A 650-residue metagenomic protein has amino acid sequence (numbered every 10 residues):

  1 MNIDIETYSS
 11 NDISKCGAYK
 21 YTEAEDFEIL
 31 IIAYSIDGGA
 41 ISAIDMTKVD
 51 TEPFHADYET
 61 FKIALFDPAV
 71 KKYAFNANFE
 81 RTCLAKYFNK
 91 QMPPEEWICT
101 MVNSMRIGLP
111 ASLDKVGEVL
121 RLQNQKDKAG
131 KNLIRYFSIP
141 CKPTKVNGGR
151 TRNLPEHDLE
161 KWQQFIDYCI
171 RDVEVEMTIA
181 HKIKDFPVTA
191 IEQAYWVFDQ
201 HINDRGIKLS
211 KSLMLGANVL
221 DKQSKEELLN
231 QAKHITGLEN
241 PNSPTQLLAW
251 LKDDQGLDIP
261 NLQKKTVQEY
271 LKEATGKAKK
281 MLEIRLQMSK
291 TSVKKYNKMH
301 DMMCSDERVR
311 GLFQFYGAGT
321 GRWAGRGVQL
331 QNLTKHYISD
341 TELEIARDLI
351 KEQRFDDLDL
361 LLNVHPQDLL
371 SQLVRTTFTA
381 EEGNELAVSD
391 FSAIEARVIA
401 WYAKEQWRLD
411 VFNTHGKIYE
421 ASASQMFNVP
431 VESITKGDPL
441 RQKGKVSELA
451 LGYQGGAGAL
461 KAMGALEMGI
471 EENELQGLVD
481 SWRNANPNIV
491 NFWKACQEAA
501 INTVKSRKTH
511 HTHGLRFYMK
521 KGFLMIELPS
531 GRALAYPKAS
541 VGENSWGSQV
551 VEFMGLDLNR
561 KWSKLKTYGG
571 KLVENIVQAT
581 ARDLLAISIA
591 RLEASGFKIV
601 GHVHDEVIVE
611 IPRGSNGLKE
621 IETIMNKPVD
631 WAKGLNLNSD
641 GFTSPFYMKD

Functional and structural regions predicted by a protein language model:
M1-T7, N11-I13, A24, I31-A33 (+8 more regions): Conserved "right-hand" nucleotidyltransferase catalytic core of DNA-directed polymerases
N2-I3, F75, W97-C99, F378-I394: Conserved catalytic palm subdomain of right-hand nucleotidyl-transferase polymerases, strongest for RNA-directed enzymes
F27-I29, Y34, G38-E59, I63-K184 (+2 more regions): Active-site-proximal helix-loop-helix substrate-binding element of RNase H-like nuclease domains
K62-F66, L369-E385, A590-A594: A short acidic-Thr-Gly-centered motif at the start of a beta-strand
N78-K90, I107, L248-Q255, S392-Q406: Short active-site loop/helix that positions an aromatic residue
R171-M177, G570-A590: Conserved pre-motif C helix in the palm subdomain of viral-like polymerases
I183-Y195, L584-H604: Active-site palm subdomain of RNA-directed nucleic acid polymerases
G614-E620: Short, conserved charged micro-motifs
